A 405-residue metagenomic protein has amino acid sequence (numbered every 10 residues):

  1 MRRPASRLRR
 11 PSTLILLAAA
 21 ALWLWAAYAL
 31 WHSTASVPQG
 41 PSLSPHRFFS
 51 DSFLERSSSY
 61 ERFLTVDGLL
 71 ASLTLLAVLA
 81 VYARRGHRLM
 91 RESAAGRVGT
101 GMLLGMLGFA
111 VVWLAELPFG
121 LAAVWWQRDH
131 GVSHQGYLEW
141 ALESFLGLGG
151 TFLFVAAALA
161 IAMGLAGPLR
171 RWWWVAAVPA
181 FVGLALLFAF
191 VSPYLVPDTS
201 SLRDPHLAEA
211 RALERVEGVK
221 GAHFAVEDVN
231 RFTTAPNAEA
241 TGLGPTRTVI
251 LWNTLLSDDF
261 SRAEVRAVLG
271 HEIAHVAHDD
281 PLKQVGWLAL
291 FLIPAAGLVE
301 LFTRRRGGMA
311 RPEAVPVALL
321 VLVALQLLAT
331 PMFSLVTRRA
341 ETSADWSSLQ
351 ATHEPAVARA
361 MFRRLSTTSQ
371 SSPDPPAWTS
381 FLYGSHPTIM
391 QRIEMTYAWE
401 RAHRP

Functional and structural regions predicted by a protein language model:
R2-L16, A20-W23, A27-A83, M90-M309 (+2 more regions): Polar-ligand-bearing catalytic/cofactor-coordination segments of membrane-embedded or membrane-tethered inner-membrane
P312-L325, A329: Generic long, charged, amphipathic alpha-helical segments
